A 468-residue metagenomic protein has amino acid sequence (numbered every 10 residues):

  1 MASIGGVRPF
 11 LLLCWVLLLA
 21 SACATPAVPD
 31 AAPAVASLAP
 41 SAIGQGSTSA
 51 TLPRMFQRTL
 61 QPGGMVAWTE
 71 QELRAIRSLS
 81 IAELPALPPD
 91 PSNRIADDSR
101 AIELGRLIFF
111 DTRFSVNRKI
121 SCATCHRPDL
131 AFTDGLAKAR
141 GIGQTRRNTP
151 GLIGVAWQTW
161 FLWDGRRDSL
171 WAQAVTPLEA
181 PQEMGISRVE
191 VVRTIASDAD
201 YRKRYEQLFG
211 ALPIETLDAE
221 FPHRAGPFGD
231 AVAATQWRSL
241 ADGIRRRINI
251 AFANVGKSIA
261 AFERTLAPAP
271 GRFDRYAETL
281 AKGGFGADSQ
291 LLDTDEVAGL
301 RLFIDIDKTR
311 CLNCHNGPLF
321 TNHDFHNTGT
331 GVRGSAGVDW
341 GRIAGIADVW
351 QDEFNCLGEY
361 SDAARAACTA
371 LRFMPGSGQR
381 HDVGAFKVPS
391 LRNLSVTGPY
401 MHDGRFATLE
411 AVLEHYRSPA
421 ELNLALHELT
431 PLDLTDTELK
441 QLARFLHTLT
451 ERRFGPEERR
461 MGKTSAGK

Functional and structural regions predicted by a protein language model:
M1-V7: N-terminal secretory signal peptides that target proteins for export/translocation
R8-V16: Sec-dependent signal peptide recognition, specifically the positively charged N-region followed immediately by
A20-A22: C-terminal motif of bacterial Sec signal peptides marking the signal peptidase cleavage site
A24-P26: Bacterial signal peptide processing site
P33-P181, G271-F406, A411-E414, E421-L422 (+1 more regions): Short glycine/threonine-rich turn/loop motifs
P62-A67, T194-N327, V332-R333, A364 (+2 more regions): Extended surface/linker regions that mediate inter-domain or inter-protein docking in multi-component redox
P88-S92, L152, Q158-F209, A241-I248 (+2 more regions): Axial heme c-ligation environment in periplasmic c-type cytochrome domains
R188-E215, N249-P270, D362-S377, G384-P389 (+2 more regions): C-terminal capping alpha-helices of c-type cytochrome domains
